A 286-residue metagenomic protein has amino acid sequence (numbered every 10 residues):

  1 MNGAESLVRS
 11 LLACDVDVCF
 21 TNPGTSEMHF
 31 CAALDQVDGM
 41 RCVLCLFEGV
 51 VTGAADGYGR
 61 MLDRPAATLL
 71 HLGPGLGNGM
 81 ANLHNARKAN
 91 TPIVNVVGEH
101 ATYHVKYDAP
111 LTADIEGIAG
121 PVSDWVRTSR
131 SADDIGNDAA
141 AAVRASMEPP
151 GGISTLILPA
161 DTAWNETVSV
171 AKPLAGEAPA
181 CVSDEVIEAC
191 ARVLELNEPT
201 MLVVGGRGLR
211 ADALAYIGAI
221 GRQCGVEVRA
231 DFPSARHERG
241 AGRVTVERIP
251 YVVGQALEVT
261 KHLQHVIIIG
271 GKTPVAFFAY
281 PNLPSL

Functional and structural regions predicted by a protein language model:
M1-L286: N-terminal alpha/beta PP-like core and its mobile active-site loop of ThDP/TPP-dependent enzymes
